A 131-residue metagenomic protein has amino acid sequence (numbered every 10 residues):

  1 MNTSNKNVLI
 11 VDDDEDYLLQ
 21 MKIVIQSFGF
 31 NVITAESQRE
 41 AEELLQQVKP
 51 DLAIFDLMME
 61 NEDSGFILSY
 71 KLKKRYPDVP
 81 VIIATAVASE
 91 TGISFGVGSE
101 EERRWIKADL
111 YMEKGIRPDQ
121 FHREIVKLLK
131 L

Functional and structural regions predicted by a protein language model:
M1-L9, E113-L131: Non-catalytic signal-transmission and effector/linker regions of two-component phosphorelay proteins
V11-D12, A35, A53: Conserved sequence signature across two-component system core domains
E15-I33: Two-component/phosphorelay signaling modules centered on CheY-like receiver
T34-E43, S64-G65: Helix N-cap/capping motif at the beta->alpha junctions
E43, F66-P77, G98-E100: Short amphipathic alpha-helix used as the core "switch/output" element in two-component signaling
V48-I54, M59: Active-site beta3 strand of CheY-like receiver
K49, R75-I82: His-Asp phosphorelay/catalytic-motif detector in bacterial-type signaling
A84-A86: Hydrophobic/aromatic residues positioned on beta-strands within the core alpha/beta folds
